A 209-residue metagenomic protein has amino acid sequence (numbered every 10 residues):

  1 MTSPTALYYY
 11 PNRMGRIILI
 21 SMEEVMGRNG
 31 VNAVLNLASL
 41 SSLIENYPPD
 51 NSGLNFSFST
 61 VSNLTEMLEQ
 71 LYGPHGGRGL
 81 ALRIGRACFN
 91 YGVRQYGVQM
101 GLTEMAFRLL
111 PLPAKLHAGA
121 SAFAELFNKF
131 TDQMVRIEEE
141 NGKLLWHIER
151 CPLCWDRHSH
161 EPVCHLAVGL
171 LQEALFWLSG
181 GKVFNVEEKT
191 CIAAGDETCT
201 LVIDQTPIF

Functional and structural regions predicted by a protein language model:
T2-R13, I17-I18, F127-V168, F176-F209: Short terminal or interdomain "cap/linker" segment that borders an active site or interface and mediates
T2-Y91: N-terminal low-complexity or simple alpha-helical regulatory segments that function as activation/interaction modules
L37, L112-S121, T198-I208: Amphipathic, soluble alpha/beta structural segments
G53-L166, T190: Amphipathic interaction/junction segments at domain boundaries or subunit interfaces
